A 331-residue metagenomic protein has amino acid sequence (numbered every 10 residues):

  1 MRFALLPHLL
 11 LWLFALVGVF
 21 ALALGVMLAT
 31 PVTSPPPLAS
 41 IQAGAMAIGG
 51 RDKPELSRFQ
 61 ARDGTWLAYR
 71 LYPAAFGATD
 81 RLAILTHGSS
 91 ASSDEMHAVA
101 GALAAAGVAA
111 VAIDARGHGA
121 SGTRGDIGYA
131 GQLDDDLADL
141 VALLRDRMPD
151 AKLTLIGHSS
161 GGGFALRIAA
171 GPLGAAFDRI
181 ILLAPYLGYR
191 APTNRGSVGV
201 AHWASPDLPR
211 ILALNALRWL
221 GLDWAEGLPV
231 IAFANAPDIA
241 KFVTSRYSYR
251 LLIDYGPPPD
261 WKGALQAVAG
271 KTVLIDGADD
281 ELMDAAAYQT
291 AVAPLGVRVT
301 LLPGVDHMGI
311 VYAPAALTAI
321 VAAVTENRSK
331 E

Functional and structural regions predicted by a protein language model:
R2-Q60, W66-R70: An N-terminal hydrophobic leader/cap segment in hydrolases
S89-G101, A286: The serine-hydrolase catalytic nucleophile loop
A100-G122: Conserved alpha/beta-hydrolase
G128-D146: Alpha/beta-hydrolase active-site loop
I181-A191: Active-site nucleophile loop of the alpha/beta-hydrolase fold
V268, L274-D276: Short beta-strand/loop motif that positions the catalytic acidic residue of the alpha/beta-hydrolase fold
E281-A287: Conserved alpha/beta-hydrolase "acid-adjacent" motif
V305-A315: Catalytic histidine-centered segment of alpha/beta-hydrolase-like enzymes
